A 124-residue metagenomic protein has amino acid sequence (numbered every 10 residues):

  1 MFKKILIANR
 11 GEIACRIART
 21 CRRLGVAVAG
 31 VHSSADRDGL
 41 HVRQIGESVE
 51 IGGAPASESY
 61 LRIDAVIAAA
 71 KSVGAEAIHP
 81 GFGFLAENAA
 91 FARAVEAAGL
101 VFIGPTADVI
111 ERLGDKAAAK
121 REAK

Functional and structural regions predicted by a protein language model:
M1-K124: N-terminal beta-alpha lobe that positions the nucleotide/phosphoryl donor in ATP/NTP-coupled carboxylate activation
